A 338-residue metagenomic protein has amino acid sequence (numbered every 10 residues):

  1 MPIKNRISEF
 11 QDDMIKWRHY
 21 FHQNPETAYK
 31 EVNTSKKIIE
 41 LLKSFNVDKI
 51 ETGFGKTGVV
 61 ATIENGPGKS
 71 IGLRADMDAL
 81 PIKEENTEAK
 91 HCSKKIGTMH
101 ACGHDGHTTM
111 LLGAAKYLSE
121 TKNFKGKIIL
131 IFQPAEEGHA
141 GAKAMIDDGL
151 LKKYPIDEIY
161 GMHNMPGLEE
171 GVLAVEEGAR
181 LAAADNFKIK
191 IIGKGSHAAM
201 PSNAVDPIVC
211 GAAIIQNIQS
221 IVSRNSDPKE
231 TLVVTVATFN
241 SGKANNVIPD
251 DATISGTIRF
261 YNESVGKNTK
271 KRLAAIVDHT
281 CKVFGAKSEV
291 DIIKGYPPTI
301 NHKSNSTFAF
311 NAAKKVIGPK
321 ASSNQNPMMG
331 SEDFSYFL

Functional and structural regions predicted by a protein language model:
M1-H100, D105, T109-F124: Acidic/His- and Gly-rich active-site-bordering loop/insert found across diverse amide/peptide-bond hydrolases
F10-D13, W17, K30-I38, K69 (+13 more regions): General structural feature for long, well-ordered alpha-helical segments within catalytic domains of soluble enzymes
Q11-M14, R18, P25, L42 (+7 more regions): Structural signal for hydrophobic packing residues in well-ordered secondary-structure cores of soluble enzyme domains
F21, A61, L73, H104 (+7 more regions): Divalent metal-coordination and catalytic microenvironments
E26, D76-D78, A135, M165 (+1 more regions): Active-site beta-loop-alpha junctions enriched in small/polar residues
V59, L80-M99, G106, L118-P249 (+1 more regions): Histidine/acidic-residue-rich, glycine-tolerant segments that coordinate divalent metal ions
A212-L338: Metal-dependent amide/peptide-bond hydrolase catalytic core, centered on the "pita-bread" metallohydrolase fold
